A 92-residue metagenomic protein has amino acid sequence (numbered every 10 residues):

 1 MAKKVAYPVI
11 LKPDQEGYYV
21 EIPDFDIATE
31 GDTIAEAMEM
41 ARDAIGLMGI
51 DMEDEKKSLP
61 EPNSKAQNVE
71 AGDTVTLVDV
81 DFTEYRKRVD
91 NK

Functional and structural regions predicted by a protein language model:
M1-A6, M40-K92: Short, charged, surface-exposed hinge/linker loops at domain edges that act as mobile lids or interdomain connectors
V5-D24: Short aromatic-glycine-(Arg/Gly/Cys) micro-motifs in beta-strand/loop hairpins
Y19, A35-M38, R42: Short amphipathic alpha-helical segments
Y19-E21, E30, R88-D90: Short acidic, gly/pro-rich beta-turn/loop elements at beta-sheet edges and active-site/ligand-binding grooves
F25-E36: A short, exposed loop/beta-hairpin motif centered on an aromatic-Gly-Thr core
